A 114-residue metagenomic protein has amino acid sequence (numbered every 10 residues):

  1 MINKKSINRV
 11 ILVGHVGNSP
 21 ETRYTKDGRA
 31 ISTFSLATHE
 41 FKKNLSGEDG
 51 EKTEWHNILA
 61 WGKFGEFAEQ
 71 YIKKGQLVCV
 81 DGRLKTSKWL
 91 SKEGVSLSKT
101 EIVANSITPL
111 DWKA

Functional and structural regions predicted by a protein language model:
M1-A114: Single-stranded nucleic acid-binding surfaces, predominantly the OB-fold ssDNA-binding core
